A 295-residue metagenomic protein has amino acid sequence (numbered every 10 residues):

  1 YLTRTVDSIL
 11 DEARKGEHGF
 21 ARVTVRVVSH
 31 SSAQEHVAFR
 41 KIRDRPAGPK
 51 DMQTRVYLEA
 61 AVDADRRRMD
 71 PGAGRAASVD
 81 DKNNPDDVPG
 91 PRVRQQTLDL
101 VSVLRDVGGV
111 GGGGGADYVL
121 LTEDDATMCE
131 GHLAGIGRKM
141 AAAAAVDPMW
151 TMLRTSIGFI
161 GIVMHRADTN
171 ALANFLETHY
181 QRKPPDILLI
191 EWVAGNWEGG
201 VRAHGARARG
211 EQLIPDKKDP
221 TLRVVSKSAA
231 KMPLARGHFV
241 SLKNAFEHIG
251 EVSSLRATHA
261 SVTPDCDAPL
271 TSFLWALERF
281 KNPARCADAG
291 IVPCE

Functional and structural regions predicted by a protein language model:
Y1-T5, E35, V88-L100, M128-H132 (+1 more regions): Phosphate/oxyanion-binding active-site loops and adjacent basic polyanion-contact surfaces
R4-A21: Short, acidic, metal-binding catalytic loop of nucleotide-sugar glycosyltransferases
T5, T178-E295: C-terminal catalytic/acceptor-binding lobe
V28-A116: Active-site-proximal specificity loops/subdomain of glycosyltransferases
R94, T151-V163, H179-K183: A recurrent flexible, glycine/aromatic-enriched loop bordering the glycosyltransferase active site that acts as
D99, G158-N174: Conserved nucleotide-sugar donor-binding and metal-coordinating catalytic region shared by glycosyltransferases
G114-T127: Short beta-strand-to-loop acidic/aromatic patch adjacent to the donor-nucleotide binding site
E130-R154: Conserved donor-nucleotide/metal-binding helix-loop-beta segment in metal-dependent transferases, i.e., the alpha-helix
